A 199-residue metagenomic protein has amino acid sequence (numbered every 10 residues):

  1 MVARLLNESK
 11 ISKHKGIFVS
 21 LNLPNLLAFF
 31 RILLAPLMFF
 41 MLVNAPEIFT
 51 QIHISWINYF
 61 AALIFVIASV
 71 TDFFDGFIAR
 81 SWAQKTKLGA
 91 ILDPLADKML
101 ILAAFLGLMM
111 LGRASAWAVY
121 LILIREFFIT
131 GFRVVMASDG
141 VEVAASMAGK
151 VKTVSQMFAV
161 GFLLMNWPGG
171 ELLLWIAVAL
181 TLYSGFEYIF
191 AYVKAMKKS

Functional and structural regions predicted by a protein language model:
V2-S199: Alpha-helical transmembrane bundles and membrane-interface segments of multipass inner-membrane proteins
